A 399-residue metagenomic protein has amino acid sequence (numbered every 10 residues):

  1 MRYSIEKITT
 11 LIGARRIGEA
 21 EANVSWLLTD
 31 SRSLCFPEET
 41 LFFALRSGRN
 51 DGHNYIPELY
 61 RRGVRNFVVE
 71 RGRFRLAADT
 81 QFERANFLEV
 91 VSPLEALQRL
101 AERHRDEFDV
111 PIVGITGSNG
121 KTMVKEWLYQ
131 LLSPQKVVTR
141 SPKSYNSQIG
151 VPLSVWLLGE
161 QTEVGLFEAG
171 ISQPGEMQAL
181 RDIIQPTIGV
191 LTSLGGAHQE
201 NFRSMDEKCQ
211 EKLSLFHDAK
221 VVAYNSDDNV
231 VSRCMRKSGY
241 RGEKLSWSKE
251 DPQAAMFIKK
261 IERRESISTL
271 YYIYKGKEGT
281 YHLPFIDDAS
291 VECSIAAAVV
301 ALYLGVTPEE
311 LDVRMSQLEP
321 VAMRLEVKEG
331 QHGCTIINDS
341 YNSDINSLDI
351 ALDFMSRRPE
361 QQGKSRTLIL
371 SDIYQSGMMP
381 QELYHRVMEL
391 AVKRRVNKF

Functional and structural regions predicted by a protein language model:
M1-R99, S376, E389-L390, R394 (+1 more regions): N-terminal leader/targeting and accessory segments in enzymes
I8, T40, L59, L100 (+13 more regions): Residue-level signal for inorganic ion chemistry
S33-A44, V138, I149, L153-G165 (+2 more regions): Mobile, glycine- and charge-enriched loop segments and immediately flanking short secondary-structure elements within
G48-N50, V321, S340-F399: Active-site beta-alpha connecting loops in nucleotide-dependent enzymes
I56, M177, K212, L352 (+1 more regions): Generic hydrophobic/aromatic pocket-lining and core-packing "Φ" positions
R75-A77, E83, V190-T335, R357 (+3 more regions): Acidic, Mg2+-coordinating active-site environments of NTP-dependent enzymes
E95-G242: Phosphate-binding loop of NTP-binding sites
L97-L100, L128, L132, S154-V155 (+3 more regions): Buried hydrophobic packing segments
